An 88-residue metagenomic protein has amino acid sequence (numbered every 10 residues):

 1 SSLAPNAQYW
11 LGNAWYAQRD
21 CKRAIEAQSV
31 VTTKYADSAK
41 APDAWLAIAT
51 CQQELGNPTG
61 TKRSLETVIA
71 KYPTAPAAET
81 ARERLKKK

Functional and structural regions predicted by a protein language model:
S1-L3, K34-K40, I69-E79: Short solvent-exposed coil/turn linkers within tandem alpha-helical repeat scaffolds
